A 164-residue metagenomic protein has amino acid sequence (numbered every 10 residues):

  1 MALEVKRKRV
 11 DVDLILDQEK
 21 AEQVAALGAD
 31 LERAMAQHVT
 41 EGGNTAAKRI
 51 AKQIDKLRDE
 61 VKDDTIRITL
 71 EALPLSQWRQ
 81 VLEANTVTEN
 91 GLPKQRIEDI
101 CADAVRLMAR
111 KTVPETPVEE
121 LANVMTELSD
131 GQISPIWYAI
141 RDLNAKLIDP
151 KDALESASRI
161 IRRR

Functional and structural regions predicted by a protein language model:
E4-R9: N-terminal secretory signal peptides
D11-D17, A21-Q23: Predominantly late transmembrane helices and immediately cytosolic-facing juxtamembrane segments
A21-R164: Short, surface-exposed, charged amphipathic helix/loop patches that serve as local interaction elements
